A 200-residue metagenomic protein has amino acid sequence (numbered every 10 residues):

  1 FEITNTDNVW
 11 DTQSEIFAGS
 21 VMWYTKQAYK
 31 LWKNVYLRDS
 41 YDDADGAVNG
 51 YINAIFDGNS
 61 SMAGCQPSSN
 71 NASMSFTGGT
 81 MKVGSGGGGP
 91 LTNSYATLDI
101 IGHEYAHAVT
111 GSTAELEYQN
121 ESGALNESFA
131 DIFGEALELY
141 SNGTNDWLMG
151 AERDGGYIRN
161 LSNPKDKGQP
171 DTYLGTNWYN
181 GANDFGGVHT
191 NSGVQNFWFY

Functional and structural regions predicted by a protein language model:
F1-V194, W198: Extracellular zinc-dependent metalloprotease catalytic-domain scaffold
